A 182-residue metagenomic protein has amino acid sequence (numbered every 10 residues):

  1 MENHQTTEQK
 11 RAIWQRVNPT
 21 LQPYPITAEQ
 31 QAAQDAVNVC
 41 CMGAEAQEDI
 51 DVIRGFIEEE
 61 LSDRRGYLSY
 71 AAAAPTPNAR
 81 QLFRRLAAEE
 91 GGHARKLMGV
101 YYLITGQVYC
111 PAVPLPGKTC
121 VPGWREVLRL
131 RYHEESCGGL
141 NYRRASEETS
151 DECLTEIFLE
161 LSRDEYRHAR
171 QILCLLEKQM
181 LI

Functional and structural regions predicted by a protein language model:
M1-I182: Non-heme di-metal
